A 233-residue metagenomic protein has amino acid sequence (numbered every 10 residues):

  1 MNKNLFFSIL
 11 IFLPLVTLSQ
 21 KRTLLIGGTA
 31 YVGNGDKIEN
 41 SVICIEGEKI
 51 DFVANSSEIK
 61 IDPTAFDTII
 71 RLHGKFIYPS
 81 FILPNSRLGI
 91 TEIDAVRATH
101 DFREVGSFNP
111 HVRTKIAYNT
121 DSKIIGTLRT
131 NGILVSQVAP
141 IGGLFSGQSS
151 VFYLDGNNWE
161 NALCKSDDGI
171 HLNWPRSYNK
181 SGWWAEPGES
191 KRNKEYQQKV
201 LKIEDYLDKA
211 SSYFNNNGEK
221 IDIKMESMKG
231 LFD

Functional and structural regions predicted by a protein language model:
M1-R22: Bacterial Sec-dependent N-terminal signal peptides
K21-K37: Short N-terminal segments immediately surrounding and downstream of signal-peptide cleavage
T23-L25, I61-K115, T130: Replace "His-x-His-based motif
N34-Y78: Histidine-rich, glycine-flanked metal-binding segment
R103-G147: Long, well-ordered early-domain segments
N131-D233: Polyanionic/metal-chelating signatures
